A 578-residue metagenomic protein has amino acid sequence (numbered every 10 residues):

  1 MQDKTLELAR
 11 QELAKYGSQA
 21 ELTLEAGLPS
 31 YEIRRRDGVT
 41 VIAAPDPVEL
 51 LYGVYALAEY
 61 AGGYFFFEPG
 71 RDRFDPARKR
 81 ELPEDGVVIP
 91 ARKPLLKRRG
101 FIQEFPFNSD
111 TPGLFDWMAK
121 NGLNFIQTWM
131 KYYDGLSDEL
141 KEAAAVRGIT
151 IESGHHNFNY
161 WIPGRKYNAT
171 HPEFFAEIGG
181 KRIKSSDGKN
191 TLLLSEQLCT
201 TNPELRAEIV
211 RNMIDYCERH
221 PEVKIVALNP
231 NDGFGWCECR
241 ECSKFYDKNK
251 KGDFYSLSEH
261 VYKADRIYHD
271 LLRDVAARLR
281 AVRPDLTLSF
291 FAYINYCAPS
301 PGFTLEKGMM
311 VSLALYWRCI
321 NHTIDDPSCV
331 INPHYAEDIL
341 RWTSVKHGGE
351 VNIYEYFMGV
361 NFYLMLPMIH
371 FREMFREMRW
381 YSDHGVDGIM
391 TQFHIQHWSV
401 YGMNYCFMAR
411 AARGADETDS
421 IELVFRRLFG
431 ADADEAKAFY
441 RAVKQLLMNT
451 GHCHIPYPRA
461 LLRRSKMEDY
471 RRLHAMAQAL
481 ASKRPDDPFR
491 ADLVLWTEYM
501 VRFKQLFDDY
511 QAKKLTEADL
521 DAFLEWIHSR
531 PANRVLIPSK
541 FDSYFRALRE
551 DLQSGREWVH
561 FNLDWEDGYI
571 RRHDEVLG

Functional and structural regions predicted by a protein language model:
M1-L8, E12-K15, R36-H269, R273 (+2 more regions): Feature activates predominantly on carbohydrate-active enzymes
Q2, L136, E142, K189-E196 (+2 more regions): Substrate-binding groove of N-acetylhexosamine-processing glycoside hydrolases
G17-G27: Auxiliary, metal-adjacent structural segments of Zn-dependent hydrolase domains
E21, I225-A227, T287-S289: Residues at or immediately flanking beta-strands
E25, N229-N231, F291-Y293: Short loop/turn motifs enriched for small/polar and acidic residues
E25-G27, P45-P47, A61, Y499 (+2 more regions): Short, flexible beta-strand-to-coil junctions
A26-L28, V48, F107, F234 (+3 more regions): Residues that cap or initiate secondary-structure elements
P29-R36: Short, surface-exposed beta-strand/loop micro-motifs that present aromatic residues
